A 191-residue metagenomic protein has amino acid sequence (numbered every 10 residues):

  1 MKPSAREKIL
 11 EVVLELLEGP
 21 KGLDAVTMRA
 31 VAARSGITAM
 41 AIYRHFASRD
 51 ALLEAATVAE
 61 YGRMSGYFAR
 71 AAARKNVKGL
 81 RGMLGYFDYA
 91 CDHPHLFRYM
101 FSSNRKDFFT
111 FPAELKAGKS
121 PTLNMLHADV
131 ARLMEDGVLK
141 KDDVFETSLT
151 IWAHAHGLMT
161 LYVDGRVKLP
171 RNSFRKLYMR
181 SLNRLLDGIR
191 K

Functional and structural regions predicted by a protein language model:
M1-K21, A30, A51-E54: Basic, helix-initiating cap at the start of DNA-binding domains
V26-R34, I42: Append "Primarily bacterial transcriptional regulators
L52-E60, Y67, M100: Alpha-helical DNA-contacting segments of helix-turn-helix folds
A59-R81, F111, K116-T122, A131-R132: Amphipathic alpha-helical linker/stalk segments
A69-L96, T147-I151: Hydrophobic alpha-helical connector segments
D92-T110, T160-K168: Amphipathic alpha-helical segments used for helix-helix packing
F111-D136, F145-L149, K176-D187: Amphipathic alpha-helical packing segments from all-alpha helical-bundle domains
A128, R132, W152-P170, L185-K191: Amphipathic C-terminal alpha-helical segment
